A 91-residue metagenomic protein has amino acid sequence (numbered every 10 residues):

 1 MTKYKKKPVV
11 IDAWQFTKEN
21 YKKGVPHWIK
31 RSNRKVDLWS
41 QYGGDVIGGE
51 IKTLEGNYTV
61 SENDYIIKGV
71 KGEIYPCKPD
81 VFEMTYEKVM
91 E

Functional and structural regions predicted by a protein language model:
M1-L54: N-terminal domain-onset segments
E55-E91: Short, compact, well-ordered microdomains
